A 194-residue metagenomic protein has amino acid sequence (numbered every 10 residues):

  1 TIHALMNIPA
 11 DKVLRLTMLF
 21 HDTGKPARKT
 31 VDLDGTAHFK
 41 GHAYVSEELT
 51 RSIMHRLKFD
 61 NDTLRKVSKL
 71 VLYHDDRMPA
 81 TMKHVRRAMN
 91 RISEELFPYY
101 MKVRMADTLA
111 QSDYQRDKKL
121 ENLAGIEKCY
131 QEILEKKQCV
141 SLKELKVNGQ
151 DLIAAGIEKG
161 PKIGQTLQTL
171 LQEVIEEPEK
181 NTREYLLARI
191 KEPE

Functional and structural regions predicted by a protein language model:
I2-K119, A124: Divalent metal-dependent catalytic cores for phosphoryl transfer on phosphate-bearing substrates
S52-R56, Q111-E194: Charged substrate- and nucleic-acid-binding regions of tRNA-handling and nucleotidyl-transfer enzymes, centered on
